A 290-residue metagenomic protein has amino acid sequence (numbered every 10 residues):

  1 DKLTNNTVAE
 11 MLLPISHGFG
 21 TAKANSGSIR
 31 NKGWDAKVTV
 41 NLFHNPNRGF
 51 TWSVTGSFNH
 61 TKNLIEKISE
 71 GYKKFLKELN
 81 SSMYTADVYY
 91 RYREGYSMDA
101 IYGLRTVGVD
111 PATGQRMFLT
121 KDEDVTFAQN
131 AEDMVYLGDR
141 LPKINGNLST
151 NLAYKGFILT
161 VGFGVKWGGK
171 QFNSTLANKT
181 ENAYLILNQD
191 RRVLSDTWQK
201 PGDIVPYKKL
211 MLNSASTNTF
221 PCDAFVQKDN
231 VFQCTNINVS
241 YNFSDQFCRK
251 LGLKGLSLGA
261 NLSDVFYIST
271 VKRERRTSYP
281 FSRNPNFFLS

Functional and structural regions predicted by a protein language model:
D1, V54-H60, L152, V161-V165 (+1 more regions): Transmembrane beta-barrel strands of outer-membrane/channel proteins
D1-G18, V54, N59: Membrane-embedded beta-barrel scaffold of Gram-negative outer-membrane proteins
N6-L12, G49-F50, N63-N80, G168-D196 (+1 more regions): Outer-membrane beta-barrel and related beta-rich outer-membrane complex signature in Gram-negative bacteria
K23-K32, E78-T113, D190-D203, T217-T219 (+1 more regions): C-terminal beta-signal and terminal closure region of outer-membrane beta-barrel proteins
A24-R30, W34, F43-R140: Conserved small-residue
A36-V40, L148-Y154, V161, I237-F243 (+2 more regions): Residues on the lipid-exposed face of transmembrane beta-strands in outer-membrane beta-barrel proteins
V38-P46, W52-V54, K62, Y154-G156 (+2 more regions): Outer-membrane beta-barrel proteins
K166-S257, L262: Extracytoplasmic gating/loop element in the C-terminal half of outer-membrane beta-barrel translocons and assembly
